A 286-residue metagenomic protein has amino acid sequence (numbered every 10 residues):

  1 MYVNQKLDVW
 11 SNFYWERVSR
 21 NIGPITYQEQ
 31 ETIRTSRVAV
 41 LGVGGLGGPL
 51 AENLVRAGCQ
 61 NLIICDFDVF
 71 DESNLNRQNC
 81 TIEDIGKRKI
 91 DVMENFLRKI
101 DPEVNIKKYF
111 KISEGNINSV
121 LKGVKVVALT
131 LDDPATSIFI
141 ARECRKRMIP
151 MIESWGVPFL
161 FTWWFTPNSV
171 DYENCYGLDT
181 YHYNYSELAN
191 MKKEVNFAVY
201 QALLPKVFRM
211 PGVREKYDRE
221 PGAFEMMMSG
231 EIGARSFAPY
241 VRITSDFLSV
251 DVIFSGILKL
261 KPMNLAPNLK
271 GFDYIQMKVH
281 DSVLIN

Functional and structural regions predicted by a protein language model:
M1-A39, E72, G271: N-terminal charged helix/coil linker that caps or initiates catalytic domains
Y2-L7, I64-D101: Glycine-rich phosphate-binding loop and adjoining beta1-alpha1-beta2 segment of Rossmann-like nucleotide-binding folds
E31, E52, S119, I138-R142: Alpha-helical segments flanking ligand/cofactor-binding loops in enzyme cores
R34-D71: Glycine-rich adenosine-cofactor-binding loop
R88-V126, L131-I138: A structured beta-alpha segment of the ubiquitous adenosine-cofactor-binding alpha/beta core
G123-I243, G271-N286: E1/E1-like adenylate-forming module used to activate ubiquitin-like modifiers and sulfur-carrier proteins
N168-S169, I243-P262: Oxidoreductase and adenylate-handling cofactor-binding alpha/beta cores
K259-I275: Core catalytic loop region at the nicotinamide-binding pocket of NAD(P)H-dependent oxidoreductases
